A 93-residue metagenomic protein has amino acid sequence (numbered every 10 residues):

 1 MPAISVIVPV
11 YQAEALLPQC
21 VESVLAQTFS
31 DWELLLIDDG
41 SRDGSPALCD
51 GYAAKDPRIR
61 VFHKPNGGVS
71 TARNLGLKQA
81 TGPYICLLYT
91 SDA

Functional and structural regions predicted by a protein language model:
M1-S23: N-proximal low-complexity "stem/linker" segments adjacent to membrane-targeting elements
A15-P18, D31, D43, A47 (+1 more regions): Residue-level preference for short helical/loop micro-motifs built around acidic side chains
S23, D38-A47: A conserved acidic beta->alpha catalytic loop
S23-D31: Short, acidic, metal-binding catalytic loop of nucleotide-sugar glycosyltransferases
W32-G40, R60-K64: Short beta-strand/loop segment that forms part of the nucleotide-sugar
K64-A80: Glycine-rich, basic loop-to-helix element that forms the pyrophosphate-binding segment of sugar-nucleotide handling
I85: Short aromatic/hydrophobic "clamp" motif used to bind/position activated sugar donors
Y89-A93: Conserved small/polar residues in nucleotide/adenosyl-binding loops
